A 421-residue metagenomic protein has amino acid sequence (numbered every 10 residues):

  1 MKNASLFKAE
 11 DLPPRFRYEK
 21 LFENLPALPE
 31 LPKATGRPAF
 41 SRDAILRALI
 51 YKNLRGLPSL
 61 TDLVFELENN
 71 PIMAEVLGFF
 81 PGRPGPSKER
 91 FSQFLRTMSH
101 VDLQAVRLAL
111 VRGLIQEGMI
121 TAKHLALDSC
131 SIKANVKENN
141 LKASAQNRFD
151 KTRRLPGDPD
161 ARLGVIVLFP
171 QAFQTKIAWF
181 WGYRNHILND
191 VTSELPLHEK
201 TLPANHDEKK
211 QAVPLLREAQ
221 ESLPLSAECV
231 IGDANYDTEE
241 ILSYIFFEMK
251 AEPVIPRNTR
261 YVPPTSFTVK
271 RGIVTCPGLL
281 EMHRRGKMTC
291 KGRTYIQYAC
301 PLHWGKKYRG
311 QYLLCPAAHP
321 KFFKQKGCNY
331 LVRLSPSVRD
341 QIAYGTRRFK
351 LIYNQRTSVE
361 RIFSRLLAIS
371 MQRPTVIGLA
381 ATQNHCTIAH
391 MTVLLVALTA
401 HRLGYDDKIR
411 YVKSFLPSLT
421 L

Functional and structural regions predicted by a protein language model:
M1-I45, I50-L54, G82, M98-A105 (+4 more regions): Dynamic "connector" segments at or just before major functional cores
F16-Y18, E68, F267-I296, V332-I377: Short amphipathic alpha-helical "interface-anchor" segments enriched in bulky aromatics
A39-V106, Q383: Short, positively charged, Gly/Tyr-enriched micro-motifs that form contact patches at catalytic or ligand/partner
E66, M98, A105-A109, Q211-A212 (+1 more regions): Short, motif-level signal for alpha-helix interfacial/capping segments enriched in acidic residues and aromatics/proline
Q93-K250, V254-N258, C386: Polybasic low-complexity intrinsically disordered regions
T259-P264: Short gly/pro/ser/thr-enriched loop/turn and capping motifs at secondary-structure boundaries
A299-Q341: Long, low-complexity, polar/charged, intrinsically disordered or flexibly structured peripheral segments
F349-L421: Basic, amphipathic alpha-helical segments enriched in Lys/Arg and hydrophobic/aromatic residues
